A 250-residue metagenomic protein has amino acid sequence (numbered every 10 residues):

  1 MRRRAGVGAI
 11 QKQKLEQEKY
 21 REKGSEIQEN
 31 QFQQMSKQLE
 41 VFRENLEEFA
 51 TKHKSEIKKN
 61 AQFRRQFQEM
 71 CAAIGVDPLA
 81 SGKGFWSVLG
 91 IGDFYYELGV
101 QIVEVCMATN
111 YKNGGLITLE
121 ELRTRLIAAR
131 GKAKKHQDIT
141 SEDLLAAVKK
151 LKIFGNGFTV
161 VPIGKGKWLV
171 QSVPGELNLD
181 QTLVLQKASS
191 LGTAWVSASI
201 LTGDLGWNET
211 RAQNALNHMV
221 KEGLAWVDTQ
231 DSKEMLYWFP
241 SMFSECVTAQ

Functional and structural regions predicted by a protein language model:
M1-T124: Long, compositionally biased intrinsically disordered regions
Q68, A72-G75, F94-V103, T109 (+3 more regions): Charge-enriched amphipathic alpha-helical scaffolds
V161-L205: Strongly charged, low-complexity linkers/loops
K165-G166, N208-R211, S244-T248: Short secondary-structure transition/capping segments
V170-N178, T229-Q250: Short, cationic-aromatic polyanion-contact patches
Q186-K187, E222, K233, S244: Extended alpha-helical domain cores of large, multidomain eukaryotic proteins
